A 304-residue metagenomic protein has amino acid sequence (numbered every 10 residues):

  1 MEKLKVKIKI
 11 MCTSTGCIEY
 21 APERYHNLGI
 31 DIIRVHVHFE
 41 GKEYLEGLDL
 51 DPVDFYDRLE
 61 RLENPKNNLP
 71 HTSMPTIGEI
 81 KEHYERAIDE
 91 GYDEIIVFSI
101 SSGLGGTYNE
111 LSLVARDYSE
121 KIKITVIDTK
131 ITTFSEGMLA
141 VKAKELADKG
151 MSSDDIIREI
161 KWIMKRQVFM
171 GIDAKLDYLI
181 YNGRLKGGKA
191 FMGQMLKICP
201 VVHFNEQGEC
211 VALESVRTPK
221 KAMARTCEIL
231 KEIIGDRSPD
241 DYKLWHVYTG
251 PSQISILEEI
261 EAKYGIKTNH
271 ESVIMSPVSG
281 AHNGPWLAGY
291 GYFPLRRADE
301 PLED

Functional and structural regions predicted by a protein language model:
E2-K9, S14-K42, E85, E90 (+5 more regions): Mixed-charge interfacial surface used for oligomerization/domain docking and macromolecular partner engagement
K42-V97, S102, R116-D117: Class I S-adenosyl-L-methionine
